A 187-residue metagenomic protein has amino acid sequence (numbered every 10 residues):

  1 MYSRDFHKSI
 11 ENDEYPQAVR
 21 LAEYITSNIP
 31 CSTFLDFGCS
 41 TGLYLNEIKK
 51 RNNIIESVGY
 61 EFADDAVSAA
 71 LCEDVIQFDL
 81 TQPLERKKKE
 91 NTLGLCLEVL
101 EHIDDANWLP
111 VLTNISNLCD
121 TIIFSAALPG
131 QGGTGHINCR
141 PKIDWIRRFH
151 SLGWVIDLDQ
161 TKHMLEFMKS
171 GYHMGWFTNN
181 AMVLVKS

Functional and structural regions predicted by a protein language model:
M1-E90, L95, A106-L118, P129-G132 (+2 more regions): Conserved N-terminal segment of class I S-adenosyl-L-methionine
V99: Hydrophobic adenine-recognition pocket in adenosine-nucleotide-binding enzymes
H102-I103: A short His-aromatic
T121-I123: Short glycine-centered segments of the SAM/dcSAM-binding site in methyltransferase folds
